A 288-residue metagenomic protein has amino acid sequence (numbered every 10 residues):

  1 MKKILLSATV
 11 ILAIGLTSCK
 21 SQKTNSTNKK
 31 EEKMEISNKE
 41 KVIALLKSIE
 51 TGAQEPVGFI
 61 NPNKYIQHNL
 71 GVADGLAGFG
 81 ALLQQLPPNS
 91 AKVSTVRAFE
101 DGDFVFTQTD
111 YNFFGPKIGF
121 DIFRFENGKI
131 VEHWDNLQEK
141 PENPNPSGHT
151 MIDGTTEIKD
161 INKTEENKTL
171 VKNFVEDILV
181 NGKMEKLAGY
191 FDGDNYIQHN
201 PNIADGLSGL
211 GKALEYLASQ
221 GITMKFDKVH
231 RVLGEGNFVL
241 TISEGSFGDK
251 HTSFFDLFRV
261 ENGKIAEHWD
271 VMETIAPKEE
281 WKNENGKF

Functional and structural regions predicted by a protein language model:
M1-I4: Positively charged n-region of N-terminal signal peptides that target proteins for export
L6-V10: Sec-dependent N-terminal signal peptides
G15-S18: C-terminal motif of bacterial Sec signal peptides marking the signal peptidase cleavage site
K20-F288: C-terminal and inter-domain tail/linker signature
